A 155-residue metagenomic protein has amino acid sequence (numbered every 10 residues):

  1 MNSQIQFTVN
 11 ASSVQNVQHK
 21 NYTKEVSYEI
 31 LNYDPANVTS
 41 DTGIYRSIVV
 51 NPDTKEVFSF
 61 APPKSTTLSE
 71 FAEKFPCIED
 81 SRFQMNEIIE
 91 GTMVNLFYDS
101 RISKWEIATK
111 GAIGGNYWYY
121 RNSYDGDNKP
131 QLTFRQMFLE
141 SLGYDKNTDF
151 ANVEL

Functional and structural regions predicted by a protein language model:
M1-L155: Core nucleotide-handling region used for phosphoryl-transfer chemistry
